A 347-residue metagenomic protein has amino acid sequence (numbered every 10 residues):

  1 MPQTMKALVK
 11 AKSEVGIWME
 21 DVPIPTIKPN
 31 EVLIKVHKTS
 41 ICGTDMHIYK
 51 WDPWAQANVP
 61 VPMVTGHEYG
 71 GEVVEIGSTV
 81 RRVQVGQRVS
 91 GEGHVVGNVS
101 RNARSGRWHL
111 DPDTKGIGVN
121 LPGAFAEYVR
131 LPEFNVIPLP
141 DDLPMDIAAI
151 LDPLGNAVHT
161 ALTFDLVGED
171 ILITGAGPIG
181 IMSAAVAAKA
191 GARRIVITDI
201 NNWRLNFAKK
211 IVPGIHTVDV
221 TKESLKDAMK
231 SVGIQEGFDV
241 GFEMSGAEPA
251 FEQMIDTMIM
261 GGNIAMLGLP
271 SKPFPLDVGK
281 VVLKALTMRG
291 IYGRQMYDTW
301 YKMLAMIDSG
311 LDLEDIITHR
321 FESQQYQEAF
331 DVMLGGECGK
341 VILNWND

Functional and structural regions predicted by a protein language model:
M1-M5, E252-D256, Y297-D347: C-terminal hydrophobic helical "lid"/dimerization subdomain of Rossmann-like NAD(P)H-dependent oxidoreductases
K6, D170, R193-R194, N263 (+1 more regions): Residues at the starts of beta-strands that form the adenosine-phosphate
P25-T39, P53-R101, P140-D142: Glycine-rich beta-strand-centered segment in the early N-terminal region that forms part of a ligand/cofactor-binding
V95-T174: NAD(P)H dinucleotide-binding glycine-rich loop of Rossmann-like/cofactor-binding domains, especially the beta1-alpha1
L143-K222: Mid-domain Rossmann-like dinucleotide-binding core that forms the NAD(H)/NADP(H) cofactor-binding site
K210, A247-S309, W345-D347: Glycine-rich phosphate-binding loop and adjacent beta-alpha segment of Rossmann(oid) nucleotide-cofactor-binding
S224-Q235: Short amphipathic alpha-helix with an adjacent loop that forms part of the alpha/beta core around
E236-F242: Short SAM/SAH-binding signature in class I
